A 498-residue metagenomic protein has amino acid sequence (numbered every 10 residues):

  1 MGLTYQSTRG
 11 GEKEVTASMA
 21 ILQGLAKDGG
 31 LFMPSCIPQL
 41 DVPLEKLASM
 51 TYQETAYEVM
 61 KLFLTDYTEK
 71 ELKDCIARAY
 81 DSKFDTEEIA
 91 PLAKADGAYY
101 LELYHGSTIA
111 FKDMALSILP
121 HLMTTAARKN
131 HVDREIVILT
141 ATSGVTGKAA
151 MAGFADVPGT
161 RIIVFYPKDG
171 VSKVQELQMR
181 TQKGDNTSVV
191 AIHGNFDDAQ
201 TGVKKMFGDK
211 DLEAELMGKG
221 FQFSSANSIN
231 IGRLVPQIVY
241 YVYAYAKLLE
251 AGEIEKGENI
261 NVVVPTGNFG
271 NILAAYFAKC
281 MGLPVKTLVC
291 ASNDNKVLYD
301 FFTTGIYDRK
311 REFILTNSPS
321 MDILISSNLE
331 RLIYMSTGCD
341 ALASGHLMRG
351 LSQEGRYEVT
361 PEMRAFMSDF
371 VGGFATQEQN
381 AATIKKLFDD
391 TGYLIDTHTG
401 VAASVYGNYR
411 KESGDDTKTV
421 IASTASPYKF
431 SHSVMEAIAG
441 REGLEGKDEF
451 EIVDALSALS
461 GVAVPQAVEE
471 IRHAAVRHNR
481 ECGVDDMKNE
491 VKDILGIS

Functional and structural regions predicted by a protein language model:
M1-S498: PLP-dependent amino-acid enzyme catalytic core
